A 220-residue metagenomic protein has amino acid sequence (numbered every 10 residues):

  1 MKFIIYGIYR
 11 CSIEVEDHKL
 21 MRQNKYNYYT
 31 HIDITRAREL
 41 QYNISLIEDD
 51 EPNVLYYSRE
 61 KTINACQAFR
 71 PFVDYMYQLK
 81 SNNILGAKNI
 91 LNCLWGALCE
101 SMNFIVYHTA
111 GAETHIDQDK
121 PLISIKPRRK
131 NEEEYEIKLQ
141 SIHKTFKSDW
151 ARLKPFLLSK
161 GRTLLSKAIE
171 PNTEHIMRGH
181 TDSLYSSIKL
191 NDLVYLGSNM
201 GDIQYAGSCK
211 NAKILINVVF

Functional and structural regions predicted by a protein language model:
M1-F220: Conserved acidic
